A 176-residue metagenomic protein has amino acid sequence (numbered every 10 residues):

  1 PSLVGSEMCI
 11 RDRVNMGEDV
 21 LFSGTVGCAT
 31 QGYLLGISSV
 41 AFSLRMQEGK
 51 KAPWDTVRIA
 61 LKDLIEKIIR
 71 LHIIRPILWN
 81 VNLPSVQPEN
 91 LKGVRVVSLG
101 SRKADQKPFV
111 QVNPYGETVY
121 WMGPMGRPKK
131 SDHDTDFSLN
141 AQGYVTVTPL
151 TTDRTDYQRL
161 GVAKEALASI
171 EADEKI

Functional and structural regions predicted by a protein language model:
P1-G5, I10: Single conserved hydrophobic/aromatic residue that forms the stacking wall/gate of nucleotide- or nucleobase-binding
V14-S23: Glycine/threonine-rich flexible loop motifs
G27-S38: Alpha-helix C-terminal capping segments
V40-F42, W79-V81, V145: Hydrophobic/aromatic beta-strand patches that form the interior of the parallel beta-sheet core in alpha/beta enzyme
V40-K67: Short, glycine-/small-residue-rich phosphate/pyrophosphate-handling segment
D63-E66, R70-I74, L78: A glycine-rich helix N-cap at a beta->alpha junction
L71-I74, P84-I176: C-terminal accessory domains and tails appended to enzymatic cores
